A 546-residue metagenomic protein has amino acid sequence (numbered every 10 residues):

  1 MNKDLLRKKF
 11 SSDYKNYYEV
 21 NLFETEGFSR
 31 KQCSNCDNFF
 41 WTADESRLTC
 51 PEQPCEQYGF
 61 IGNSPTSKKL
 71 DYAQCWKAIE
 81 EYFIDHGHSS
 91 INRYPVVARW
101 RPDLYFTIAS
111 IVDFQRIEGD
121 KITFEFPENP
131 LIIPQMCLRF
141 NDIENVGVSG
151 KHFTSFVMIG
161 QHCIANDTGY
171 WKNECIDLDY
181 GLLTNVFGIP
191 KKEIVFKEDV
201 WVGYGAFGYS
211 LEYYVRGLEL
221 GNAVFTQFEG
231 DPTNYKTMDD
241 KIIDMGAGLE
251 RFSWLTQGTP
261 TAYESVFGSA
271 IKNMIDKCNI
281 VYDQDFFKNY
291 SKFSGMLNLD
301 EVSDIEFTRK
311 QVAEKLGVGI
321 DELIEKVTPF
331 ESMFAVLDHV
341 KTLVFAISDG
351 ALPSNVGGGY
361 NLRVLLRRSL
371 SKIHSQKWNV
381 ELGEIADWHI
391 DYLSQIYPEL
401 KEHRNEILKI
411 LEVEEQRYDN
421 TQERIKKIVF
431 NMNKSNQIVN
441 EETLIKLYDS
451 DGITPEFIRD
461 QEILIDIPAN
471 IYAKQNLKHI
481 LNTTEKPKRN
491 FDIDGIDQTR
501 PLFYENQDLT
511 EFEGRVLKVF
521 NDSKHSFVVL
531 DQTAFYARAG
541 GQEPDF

Functional and structural regions predicted by a protein language model:
L6-V20, T25-R30, D37, T42 (+1 more regions): A glycine- and charged-residue-rich anion-binding loop/surface
W41-T49: Short linker/helix segments within small regulatory modules
